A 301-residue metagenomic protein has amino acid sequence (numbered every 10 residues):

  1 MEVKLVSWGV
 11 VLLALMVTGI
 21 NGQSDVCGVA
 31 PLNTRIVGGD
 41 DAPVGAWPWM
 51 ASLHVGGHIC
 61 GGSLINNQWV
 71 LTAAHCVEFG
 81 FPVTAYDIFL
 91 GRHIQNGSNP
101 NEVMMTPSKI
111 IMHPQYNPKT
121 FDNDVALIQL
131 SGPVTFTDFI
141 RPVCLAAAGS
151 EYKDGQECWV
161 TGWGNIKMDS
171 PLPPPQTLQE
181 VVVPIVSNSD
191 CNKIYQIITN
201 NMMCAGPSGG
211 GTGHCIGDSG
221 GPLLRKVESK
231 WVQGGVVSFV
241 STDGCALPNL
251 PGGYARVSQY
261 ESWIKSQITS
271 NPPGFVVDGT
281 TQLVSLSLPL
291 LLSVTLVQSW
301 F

Functional and structural regions predicted by a protein language model:
E2-L71, D87, R92, G274-F301: Protease-domain processing segments flanking chymotrypsin-fold serine proteases, especially trypsin-like
G28-I36, M50-H54, A147, Q156-T280: Extracellular trypsin-like serine protease catalytic domains
V29-R35, V70-P118, V181, N188-D190: Conserved H-D interstitial segment of serine endopeptidase catalytic domains
G39-P43, Y116-T120, P171-P173, P251: Conserved, non-catalytic sequence blocks in retroelement Pol enzymes and Pol-derived host proteins
W49, I59-G61, N66, V70 (+4 more regions): Structural detector for hydrophobic anchor residues on beta-strands
G56, H75, G91-I94, Q115 (+4 more regions): Solvent-exposed coil/turn segments that connect beta secondary-structure elements in extracytoplasmic/periplasmic
V70-A74, D122-A147: Conserved active-site neighborhood of the chymotrypsin/trypsin-like protease fold
N99, H113-N117, P133-P173: Active-site substrate-binding loop(s) of clan PA
